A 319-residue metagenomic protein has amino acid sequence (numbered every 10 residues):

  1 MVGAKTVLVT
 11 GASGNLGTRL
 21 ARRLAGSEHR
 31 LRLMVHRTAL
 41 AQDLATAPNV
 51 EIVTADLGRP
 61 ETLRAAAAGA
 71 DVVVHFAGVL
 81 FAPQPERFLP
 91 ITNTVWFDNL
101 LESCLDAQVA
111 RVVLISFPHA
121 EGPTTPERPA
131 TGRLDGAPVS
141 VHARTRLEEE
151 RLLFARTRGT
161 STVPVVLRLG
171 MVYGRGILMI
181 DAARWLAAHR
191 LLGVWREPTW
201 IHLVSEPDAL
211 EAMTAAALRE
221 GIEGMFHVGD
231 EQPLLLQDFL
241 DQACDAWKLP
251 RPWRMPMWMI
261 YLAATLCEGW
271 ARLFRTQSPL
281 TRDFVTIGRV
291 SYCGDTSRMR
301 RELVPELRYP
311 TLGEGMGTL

Functional and structural regions predicted by a protein language model:
V7-S27: N-terminal Rossmann NAD(P)H-binding glycine-rich loop of SDR-like oxidoreductase domains
P48-V95, S103, E121: NAD(P)H-binding glycine-rich loop region in Rossmannoid oxidoreductase-like domains and their noncatalytic homologs
F88-N99, R144-T145, V204: Glycine-rich NAD(P)-binding loop of the Rossmann-fold in SDR/ketoreductase-type enzymes
N99-H142, V165: Conserved Rossmann-fold NAD(P)-dependent oxidoreductase catalytic core, especially the SDR/UDP-sugar
G122, T162-A182: Flexible, glycine-rich beta-alpha linker
V139-V165: Active-site Tyr-X1-5-Lys
I177-D181, W195-A217, E223-G224: Substrate-positioning beta->alpha
A212-P279, T296, R301-E302, P310 (+1 more regions): Mid/C-terminal beta-alpha module of Rossmann-like enzyme folds, strongest in SDR-family dehydrogenases/epimerases
